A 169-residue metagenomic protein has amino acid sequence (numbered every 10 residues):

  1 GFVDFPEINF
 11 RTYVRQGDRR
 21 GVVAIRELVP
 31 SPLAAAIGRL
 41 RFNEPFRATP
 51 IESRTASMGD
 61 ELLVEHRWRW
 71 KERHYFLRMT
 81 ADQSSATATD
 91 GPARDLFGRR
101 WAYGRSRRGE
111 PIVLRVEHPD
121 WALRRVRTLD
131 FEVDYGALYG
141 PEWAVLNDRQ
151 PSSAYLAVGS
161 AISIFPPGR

Functional and structural regions predicted by a protein language model:
G1-F10: Glycine/small-residue-rich interface belts in oligomeric ring/scaffold proteins and their assembly partners
N9-R169: Internal, well-folded beta-alpha domain core
